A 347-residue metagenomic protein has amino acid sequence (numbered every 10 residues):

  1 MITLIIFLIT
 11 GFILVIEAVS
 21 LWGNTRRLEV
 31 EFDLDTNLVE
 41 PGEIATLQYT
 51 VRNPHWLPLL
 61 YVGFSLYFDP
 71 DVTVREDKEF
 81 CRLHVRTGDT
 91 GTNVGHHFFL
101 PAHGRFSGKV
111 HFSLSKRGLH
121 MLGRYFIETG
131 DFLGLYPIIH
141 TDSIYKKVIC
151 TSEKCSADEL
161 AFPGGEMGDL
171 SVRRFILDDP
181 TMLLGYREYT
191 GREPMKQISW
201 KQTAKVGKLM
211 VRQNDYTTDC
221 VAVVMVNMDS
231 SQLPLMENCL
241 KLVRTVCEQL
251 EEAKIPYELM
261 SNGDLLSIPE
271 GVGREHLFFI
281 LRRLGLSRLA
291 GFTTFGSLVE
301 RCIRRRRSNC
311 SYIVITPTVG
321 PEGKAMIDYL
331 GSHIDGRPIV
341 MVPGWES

Functional and structural regions predicted by a protein language model:
M1-L28, L266, R274-E275, L281-S347: Von Willebrand factor type A / integrin I
F12-P269: An amphipathic, basic-hydrophobic helix/alpha-beta surface used to engage anionic, phosphate-rich ligands or surfaces
P180, G271-F278: Low-complexity, intrinsically disordered regions enriched in charged/polar residues
